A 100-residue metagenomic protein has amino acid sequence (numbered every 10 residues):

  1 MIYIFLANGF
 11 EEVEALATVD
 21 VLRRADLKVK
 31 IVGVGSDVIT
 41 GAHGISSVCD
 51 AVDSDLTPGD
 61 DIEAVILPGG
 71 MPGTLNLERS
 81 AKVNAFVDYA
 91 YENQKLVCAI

Functional and structural regions predicted by a protein language model:
M1-V97: Extended, subdomain-level signal for the structured scaffold at the beginning of enzyme domains
I100: Short, thiol/selenol-centered motifs that function as redox-active sites or metal-ligating centers
